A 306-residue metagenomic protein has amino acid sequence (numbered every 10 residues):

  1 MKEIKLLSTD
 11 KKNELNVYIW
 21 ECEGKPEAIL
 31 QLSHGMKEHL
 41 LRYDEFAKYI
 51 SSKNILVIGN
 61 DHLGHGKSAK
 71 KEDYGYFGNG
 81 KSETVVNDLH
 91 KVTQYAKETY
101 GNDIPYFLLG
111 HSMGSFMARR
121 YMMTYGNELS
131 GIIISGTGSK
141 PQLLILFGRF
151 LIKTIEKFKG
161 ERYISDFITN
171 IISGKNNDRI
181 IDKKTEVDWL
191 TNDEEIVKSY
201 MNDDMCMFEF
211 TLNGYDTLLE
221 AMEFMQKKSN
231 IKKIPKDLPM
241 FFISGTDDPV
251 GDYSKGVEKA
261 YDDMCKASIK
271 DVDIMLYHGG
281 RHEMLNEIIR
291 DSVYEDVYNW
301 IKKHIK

Functional and structural regions predicted by a protein language model:
M1-G24: N-terminal cap/lid segment of alpha/beta-hydrolase-fold proteins
H34-E38, S112-M113, T246-D247: Active-site glycine-rich loops that stabilize anionic/oxyanionic intermediates across multiple enzyme folds
R42-E72: Conserved alpha/beta-hydrolase
G78-E98: Alpha/beta-hydrolase active-site loop
Y100-S112: Alpha/beta-hydrolase fold nucleophile elbow
A118-M205: Alpha/beta-hydrolase-fold enzymes
F242-S244: Short beta-strand/loop motif that positions the catalytic acidic residue of the alpha/beta-hydrolase fold
A267, D271-K306: Catalytic active-site module of serine/aspartate enzymes centered on a nucleophile-bearing elbow/loop
